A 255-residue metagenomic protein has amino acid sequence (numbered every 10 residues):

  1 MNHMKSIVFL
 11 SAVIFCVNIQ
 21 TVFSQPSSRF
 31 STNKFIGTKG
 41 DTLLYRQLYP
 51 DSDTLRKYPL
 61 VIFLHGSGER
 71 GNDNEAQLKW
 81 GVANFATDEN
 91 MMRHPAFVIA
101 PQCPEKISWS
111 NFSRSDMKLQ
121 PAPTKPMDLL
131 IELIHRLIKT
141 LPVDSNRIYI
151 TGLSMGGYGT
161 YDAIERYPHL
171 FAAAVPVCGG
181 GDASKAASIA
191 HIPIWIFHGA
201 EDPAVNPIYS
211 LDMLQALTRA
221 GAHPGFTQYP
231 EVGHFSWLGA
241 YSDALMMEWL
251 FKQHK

Functional and structural regions predicted by a protein language model:
M1-S27: Bacterial Sec-dependent N-terminal signal peptides
V22-L60, A96, P126, E132 (+6 more regions): A domain-start/cap signature at the N-terminus of enzymes
D51-R56, S110-S154: Gly/Ser-rich "nucleophile elbow"/oxyanion-hole loop immediately N-terminal to the catalytic nucleophile in hydrolases
L64-G66, H198-G199: The conserved beta1-alpha1 loop
S67-M127: Active-site machinery of serine-nucleophile hydrolases
K79-E89, C178-A187, I208, D212: Alpha-helical scaffolding within the catalytic cores of extracellular/periplasmic polymer-degrading hydrolases
H135-A190: Primarily recognizes the serine-hydrolase "nucleophile elbow" in alpha/beta-hydrolase and SGNH/GDSL folds
V177, S184, P193-K255: C-terminal catalytic histidine-bearing segment of alpha/beta-hydrolase fold enzymes
